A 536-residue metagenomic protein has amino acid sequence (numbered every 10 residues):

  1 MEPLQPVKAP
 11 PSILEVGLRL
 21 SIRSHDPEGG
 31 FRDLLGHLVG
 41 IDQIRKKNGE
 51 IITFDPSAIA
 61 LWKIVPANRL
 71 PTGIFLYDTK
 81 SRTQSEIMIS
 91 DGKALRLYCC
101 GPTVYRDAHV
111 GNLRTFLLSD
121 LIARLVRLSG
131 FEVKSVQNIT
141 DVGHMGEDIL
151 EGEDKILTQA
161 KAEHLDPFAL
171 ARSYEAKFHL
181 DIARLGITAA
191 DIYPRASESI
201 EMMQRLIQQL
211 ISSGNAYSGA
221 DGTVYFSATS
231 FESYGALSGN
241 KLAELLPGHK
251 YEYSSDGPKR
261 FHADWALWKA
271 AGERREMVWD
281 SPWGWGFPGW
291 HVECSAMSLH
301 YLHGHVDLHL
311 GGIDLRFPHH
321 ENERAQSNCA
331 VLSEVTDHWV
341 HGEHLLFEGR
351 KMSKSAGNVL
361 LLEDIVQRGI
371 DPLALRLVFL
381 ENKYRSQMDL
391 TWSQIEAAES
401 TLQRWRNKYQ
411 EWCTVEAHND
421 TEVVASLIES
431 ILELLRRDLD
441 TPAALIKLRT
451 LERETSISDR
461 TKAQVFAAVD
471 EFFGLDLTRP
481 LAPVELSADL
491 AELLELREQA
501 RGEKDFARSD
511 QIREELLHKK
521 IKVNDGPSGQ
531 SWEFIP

Functional and structural regions predicted by a protein language model:
M1-T72: Conserved RNA-binding domains used in RNP assembly and mRNA/RNA metabolism
V39-R45, G49, V104, I122-V126 (+1 more regions): N-terminal alpha-helical targeting/anchoring segments
G73-Y105, D120, H179-L180, E198-W412: Alpha-helical recognition segments enriched in aromatics with Gly/Pro capping that present substrate-recognition
S90-G186, W532: N-terminal, positively charged nucleic-acid-binding surface of large information/translation enzymes
V136-H144, Y174-F178, T188-M203, D221-T229: Short, glycine/charge-rich beta-strand/loop segments that flank catalytic centers and engage negatively charged groups
K351-S353, N358-P536: Structural preference for alpha-helix termini/caps and helix-kink/transition segments
